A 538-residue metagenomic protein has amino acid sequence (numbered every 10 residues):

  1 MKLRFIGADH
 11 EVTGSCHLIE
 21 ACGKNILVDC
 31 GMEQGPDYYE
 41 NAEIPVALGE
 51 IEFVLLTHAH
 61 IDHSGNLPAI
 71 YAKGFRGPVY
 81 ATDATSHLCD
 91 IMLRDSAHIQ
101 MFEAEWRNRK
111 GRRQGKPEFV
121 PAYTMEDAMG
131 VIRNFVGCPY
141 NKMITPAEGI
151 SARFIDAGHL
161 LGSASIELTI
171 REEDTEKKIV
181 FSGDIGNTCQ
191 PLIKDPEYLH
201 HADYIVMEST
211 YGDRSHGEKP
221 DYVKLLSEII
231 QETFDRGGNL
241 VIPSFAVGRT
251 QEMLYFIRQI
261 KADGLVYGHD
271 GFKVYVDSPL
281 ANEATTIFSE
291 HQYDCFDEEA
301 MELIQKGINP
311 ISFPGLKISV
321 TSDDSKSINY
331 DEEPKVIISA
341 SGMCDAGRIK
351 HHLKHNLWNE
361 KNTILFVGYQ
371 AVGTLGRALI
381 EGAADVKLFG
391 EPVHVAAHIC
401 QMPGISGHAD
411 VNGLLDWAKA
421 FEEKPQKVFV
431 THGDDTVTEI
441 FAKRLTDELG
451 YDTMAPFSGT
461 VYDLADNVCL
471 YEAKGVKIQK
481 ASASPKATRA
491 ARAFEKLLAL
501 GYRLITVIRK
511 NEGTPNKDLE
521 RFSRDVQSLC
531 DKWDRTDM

Functional and structural regions predicted by a protein language model:
M1-L55, H60, S64, Y71-E252 (+1 more regions): His/Asp/Glu-rich metal-coordinating catalytic cores of metallo-dependent phosphodiesterases/hydrolases acting on
R94-I99, E103-R107, D221-V223, F256-K261 (+4 more regions): Short secondary-structure boundary/capping segments
Q100-E105, Q292-Q305, K387, L470-F494: A polyampholytic, Gly/Pro-enriched intrinsically disordered region
I150-F154, I287-C295, L415-D416, A465-K477: Short, surface-exposed amphipathic charged segments that create phosphate/polyanion-binding patches used for binding
I229-T374, K387, V437-E439, R444-D447 (+2 more regions): Hard-cation-handling environments
N359, D434-I478: C-terminal, active-site-flanking charged/polar segments
K387-A418: Generic long, charged, amphipathic alpha-helical segments
G459-D518: Charged, amphipathic alpha-helical linkers/stalks
